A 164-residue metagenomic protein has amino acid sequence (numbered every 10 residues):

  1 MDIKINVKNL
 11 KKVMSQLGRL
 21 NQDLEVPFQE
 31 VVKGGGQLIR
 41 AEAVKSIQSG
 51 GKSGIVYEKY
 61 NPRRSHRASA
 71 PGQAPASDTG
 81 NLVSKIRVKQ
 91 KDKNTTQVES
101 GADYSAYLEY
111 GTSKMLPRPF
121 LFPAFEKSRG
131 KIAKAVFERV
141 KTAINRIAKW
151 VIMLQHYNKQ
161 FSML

Functional and structural regions predicted by a protein language model:
M1-L164: Short, Lys/Arg-rich flexible segments
